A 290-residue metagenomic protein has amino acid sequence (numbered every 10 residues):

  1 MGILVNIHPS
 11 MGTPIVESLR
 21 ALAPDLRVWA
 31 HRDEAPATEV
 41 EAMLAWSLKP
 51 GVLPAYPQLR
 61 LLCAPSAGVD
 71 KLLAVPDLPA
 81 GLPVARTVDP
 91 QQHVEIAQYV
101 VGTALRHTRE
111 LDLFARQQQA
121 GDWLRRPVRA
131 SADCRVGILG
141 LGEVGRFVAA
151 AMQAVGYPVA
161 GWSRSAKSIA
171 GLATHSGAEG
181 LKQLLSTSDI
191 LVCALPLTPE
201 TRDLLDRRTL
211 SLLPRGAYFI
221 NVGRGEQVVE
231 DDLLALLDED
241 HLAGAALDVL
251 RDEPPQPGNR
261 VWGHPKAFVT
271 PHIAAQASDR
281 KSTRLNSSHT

Functional and structural regions predicted by a protein language model:
M1-V40: N-terminal glycine-/charge-rich "phosphate-binding" loop or analogous flexible N-terminal tail
V28-E39, P50-L53, G171-T187: Short acidic low-complexity segments
E41-A115: Phosphate/diphosphate ligand-binding glycine-rich loop within oxidoreductases
L62, L285-T290: Single conserved hydrophobic/aromatic residue that forms the stacking wall/gate of nucleotide- or nucleobase-binding
A85, F114-F147, T174: Glycine-rich NAD(P)-binding loop of Rossmann-like domains
Y99-P127, S278-R284: A charged, well-structured terminal subsegment
S165-R260: Rossmann-like adenosine-cofactor binding region
P255, H264-R284: Adenosine-phosphate binding glycine-rich loop
